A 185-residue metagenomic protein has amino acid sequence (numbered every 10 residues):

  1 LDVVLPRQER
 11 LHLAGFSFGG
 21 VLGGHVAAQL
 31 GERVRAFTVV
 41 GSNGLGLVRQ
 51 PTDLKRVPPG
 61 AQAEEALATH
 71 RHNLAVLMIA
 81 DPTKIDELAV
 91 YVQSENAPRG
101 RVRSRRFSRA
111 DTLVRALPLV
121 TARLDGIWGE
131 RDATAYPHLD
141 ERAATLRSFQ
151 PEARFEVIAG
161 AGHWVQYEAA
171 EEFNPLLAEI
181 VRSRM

Functional and structural regions predicted by a protein language model:
L1-R10: Conserved acidic catalytic loop of the alpha/beta-hydrolase fold
Q8, R33-R35, E152-A153, A161: Core-facing hydrophobic residues within beta-strands of well-ordered domains
L11, G15-G20: Conserved alpha/beta-hydrolase "nucleophile elbow" surrounding the catalytic nucleophile
V21-A28, R35-E65: Flexible "cap/lid" loop of the alpha/beta hydrolase fold
R49-Q50, E64-A122: Conserved alpha/beta-hydrolase catalytic His-Asp/Glu region
I127-A161: Conserved loop-alpha-helix segment in the C-terminal half of the alpha/beta-hydrolase fold that carries the catalytic
Q150-M185: Catalytic active-site module of serine/aspartate enzymes centered on a nucleophile-bearing elbow/loop
